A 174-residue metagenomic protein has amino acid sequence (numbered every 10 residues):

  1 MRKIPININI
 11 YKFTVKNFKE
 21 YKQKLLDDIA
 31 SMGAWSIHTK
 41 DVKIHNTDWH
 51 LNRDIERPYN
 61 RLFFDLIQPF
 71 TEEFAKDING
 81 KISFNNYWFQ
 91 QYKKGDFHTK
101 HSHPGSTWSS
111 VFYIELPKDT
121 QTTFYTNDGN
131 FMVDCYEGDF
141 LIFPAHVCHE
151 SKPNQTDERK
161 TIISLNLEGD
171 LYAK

Functional and structural regions predicted by a protein language model:
M1-G80: Non-heme Fe(II)/2-oxoglutarate
E56-N60, H103, T156: Aromatic-acidic/polar surface patches that form glycan- and anion
G80-K152, E158-I162, N166-A173: Catalytic core of non-heme Fe(II) oxygenases with the double-stranded beta-helix
